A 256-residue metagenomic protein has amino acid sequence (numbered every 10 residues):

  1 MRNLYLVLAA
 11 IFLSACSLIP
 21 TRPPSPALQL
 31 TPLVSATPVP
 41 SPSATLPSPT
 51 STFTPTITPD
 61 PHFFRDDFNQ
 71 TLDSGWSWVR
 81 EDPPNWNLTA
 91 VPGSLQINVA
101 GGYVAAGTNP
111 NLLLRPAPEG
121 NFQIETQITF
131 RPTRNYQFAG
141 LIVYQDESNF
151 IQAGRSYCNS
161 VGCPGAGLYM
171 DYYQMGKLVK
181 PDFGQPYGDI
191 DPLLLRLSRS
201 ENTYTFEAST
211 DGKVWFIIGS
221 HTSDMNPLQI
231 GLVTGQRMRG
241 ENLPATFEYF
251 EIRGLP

Functional and structural regions predicted by a protein language model:
M1-L4: Positively charged n-region of N-terminal signal peptides that target proteins for export
S14-A15: C-terminal motif of bacterial Sec signal peptides marking the signal peptidase cleavage site
L18-T21, L33, A44-P256: Extracellular glycan-recognition regions
P24-A27: Ser/Thr/Pro/Gly-rich low-complexity linker/stalk segments immediately outside membranes or between
